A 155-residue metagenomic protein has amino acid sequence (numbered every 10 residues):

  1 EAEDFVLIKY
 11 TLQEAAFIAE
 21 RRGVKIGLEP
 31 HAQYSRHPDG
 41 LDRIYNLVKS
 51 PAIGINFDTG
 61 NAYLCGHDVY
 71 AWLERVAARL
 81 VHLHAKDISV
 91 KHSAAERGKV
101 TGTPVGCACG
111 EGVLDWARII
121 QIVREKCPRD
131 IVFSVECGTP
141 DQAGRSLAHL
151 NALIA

Functional and structural regions predicted by a protein language model:
E1-F5, Y34, V69, C109 (+1 more regions): Flexible, glycine- and charge-enriched loops at secondary-structure boundaries
E1-G54, A117: Active-site acidic/histidine proton-transfer and metal-coordination neighborhood in alpha/beta enzyme cores
E1-V6, R97-P104, H149: Surface-exposed, active-site-proximal loop segments in enzymatic domains
I8, I26, D58, L83 (+4 more regions): Conserved, mostly hydrophobic/aromatic
R21-G23, S50-A52, A78-L80, P128-V132: A general structural motif
V24, E29-Q33, D58-A62, K86-V90 (+1 more regions): Active-site beta-loop-alpha junctions enriched in small/polar residues
P38-D39, N61-R129: Gly/Pro-rich active-site loop or hairpin
A143-A155: C-terminal helical cap(s) of enzyme catalytic domains, especially alpha/beta-barrels
